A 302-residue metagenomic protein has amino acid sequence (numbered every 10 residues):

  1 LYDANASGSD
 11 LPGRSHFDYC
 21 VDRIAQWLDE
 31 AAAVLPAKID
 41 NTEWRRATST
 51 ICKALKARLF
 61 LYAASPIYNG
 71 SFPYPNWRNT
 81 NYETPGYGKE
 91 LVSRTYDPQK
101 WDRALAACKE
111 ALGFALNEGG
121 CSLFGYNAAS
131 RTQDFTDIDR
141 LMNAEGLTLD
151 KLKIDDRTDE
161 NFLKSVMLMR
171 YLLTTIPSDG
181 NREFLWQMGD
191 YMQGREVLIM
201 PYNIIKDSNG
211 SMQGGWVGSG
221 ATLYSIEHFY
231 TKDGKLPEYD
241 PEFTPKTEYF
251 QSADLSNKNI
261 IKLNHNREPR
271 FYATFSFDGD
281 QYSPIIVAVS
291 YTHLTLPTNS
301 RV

Functional and structural regions predicted by a protein language model:
L1-P201: Structured, solvent-exposed acidic/aromatic patches
D3-A4, K38, G70, K232 (+3 more regions): Surface-exposed loop/turn and secondary-structure junction residues enriched for glycine/proline
E183-L185, E268, H293: A residue-level signal for beta-strand positions that form part of recognition/binding surfaces within mature
E196-Y272, S276-Q281: Segments forming glycine/polar-rich beta-alpha architectures that bind adenosine-containing cofactors
A288-V289: Acidic, proline/serine/threonine- and glycine-rich low-complexity intrinsically disordered segments
T292-T298: Conserved small/polar residues in nucleotide/adenosyl-binding loops
